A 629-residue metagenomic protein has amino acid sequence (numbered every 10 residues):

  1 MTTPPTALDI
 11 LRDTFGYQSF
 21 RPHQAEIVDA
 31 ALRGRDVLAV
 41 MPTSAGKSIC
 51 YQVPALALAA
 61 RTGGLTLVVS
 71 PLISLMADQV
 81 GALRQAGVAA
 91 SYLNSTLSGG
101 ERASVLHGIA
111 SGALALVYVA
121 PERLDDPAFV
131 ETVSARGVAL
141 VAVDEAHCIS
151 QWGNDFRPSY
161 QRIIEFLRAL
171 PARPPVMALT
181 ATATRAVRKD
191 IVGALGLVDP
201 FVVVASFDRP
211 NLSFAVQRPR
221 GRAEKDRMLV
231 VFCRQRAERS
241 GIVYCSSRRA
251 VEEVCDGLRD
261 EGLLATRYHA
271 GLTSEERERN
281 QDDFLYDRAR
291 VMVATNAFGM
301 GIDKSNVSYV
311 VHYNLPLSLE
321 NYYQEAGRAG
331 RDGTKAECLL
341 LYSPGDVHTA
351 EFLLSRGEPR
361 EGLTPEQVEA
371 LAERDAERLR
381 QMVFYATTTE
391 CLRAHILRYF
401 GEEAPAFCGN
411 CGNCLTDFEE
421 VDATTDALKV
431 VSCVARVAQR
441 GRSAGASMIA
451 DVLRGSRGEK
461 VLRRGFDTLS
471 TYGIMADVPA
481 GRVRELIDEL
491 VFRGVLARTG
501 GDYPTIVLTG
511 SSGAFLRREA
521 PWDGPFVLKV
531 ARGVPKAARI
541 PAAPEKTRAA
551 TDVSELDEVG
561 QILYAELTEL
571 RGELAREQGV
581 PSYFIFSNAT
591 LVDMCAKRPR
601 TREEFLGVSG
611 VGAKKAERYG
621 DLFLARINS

Functional and structural regions predicted by a protein language model:
M1-A7, H348-T349, R360-P365, R374-A376 (+2 more regions): Accessory DNA-binding and partner-docking regions appended to nucleic-acid-acting proteins, especially the terminal
T2-T14, Q18-P22, E26-S48, A55-A59 (+4 more regions): Helicase motor core with emphasis on the C-terminal RecA-like subdomain
F15, Q151-N154, Q217, T387 (+3 more regions): Residues in soluble alpha-helical coiled-coils and helical-bundle/repeat scaffolds
S19, P171, I302, T388 (+2 more regions): Helix-turn-helix/winged-helix DNA-binding modules
A31, C233, F284, A386 (+2 more regions): Short helix-to-turn junction characteristic of helix-turn-helix DNA-binding domains, especially the helix
L97, L179-A183, G221, L272 (+7 more regions): Catalytic cores of large soluble enzymes that bind and process phosphate-bearing ligands
S104, D190, M228, E253 (+10 more regions): Short, solvent-exposed alpha-helical surface patches in well-structured domains
A370-F400: Short, charged low-complexity linear segments at domain edges
